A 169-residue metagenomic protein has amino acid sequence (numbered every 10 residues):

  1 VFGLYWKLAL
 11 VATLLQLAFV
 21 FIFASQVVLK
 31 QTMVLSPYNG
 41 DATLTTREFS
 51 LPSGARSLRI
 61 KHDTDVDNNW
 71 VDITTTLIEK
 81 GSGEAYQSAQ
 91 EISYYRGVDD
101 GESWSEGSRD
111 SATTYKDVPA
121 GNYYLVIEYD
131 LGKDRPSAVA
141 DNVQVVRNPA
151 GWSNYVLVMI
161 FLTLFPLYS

Functional and structural regions predicted by a protein language model:
V1, S105-R147: Extended, hydrophilic extramembrane loops/domains of integral membrane proteins
V1-L14, T32: N-terminal pre-first-transmembrane soluble regions of secretory-pathway and organelle membrane proteins
L4-L8, A18-V27, Y129-S169: C-terminal edge strands of extracellular/lumenal beta-sandwich accessory domains
Y5, Y38, Y86, Y94-Y95 (+5 more regions): Sequence-level detector for tyrosine residue identity
S25-T114, P119: Membrane-proximal low-complexity regions enriched in glycine and acidic/polar residues
N39, N68-N69, N122, N142 (+2 more regions): Detector for Asparagine
